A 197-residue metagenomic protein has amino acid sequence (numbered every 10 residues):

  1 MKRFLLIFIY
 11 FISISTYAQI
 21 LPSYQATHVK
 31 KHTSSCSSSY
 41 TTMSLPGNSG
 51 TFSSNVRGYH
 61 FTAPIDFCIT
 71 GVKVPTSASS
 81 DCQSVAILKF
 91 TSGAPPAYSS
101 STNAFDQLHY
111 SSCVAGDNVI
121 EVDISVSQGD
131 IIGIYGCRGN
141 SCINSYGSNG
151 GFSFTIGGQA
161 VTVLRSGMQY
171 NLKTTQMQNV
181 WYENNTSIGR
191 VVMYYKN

Functional and structural regions predicted by a protein language model:
M1-K2, I20: N-terminal hydrophobic targeting signals that begin at the initiator methionine
F4-I14: Sec-dependent N-terminal signal peptides
T16-A18: Boundary at the C-terminal end of the N-terminal hydrophobic targeting segment
I20-L21, I132: Post-signal/leader-peptide non-cytosolic segments of secretory proteins
P22-S92, G136-N197: Beta-sheet-rich sandwich/jelly-roll-like modules and their strand-loop junctions
S99-V114: Solvent-exposed serine/threonine-rich low-complexity stretches and specific carbohydrate-binding patches
A115-S125: Beta-sandwich interaction modules
I124-G136: Noncatalytic modules at the cell exterior or secretory-pathway interfaces, chiefly beta-strand-rich lectin/adhesion
